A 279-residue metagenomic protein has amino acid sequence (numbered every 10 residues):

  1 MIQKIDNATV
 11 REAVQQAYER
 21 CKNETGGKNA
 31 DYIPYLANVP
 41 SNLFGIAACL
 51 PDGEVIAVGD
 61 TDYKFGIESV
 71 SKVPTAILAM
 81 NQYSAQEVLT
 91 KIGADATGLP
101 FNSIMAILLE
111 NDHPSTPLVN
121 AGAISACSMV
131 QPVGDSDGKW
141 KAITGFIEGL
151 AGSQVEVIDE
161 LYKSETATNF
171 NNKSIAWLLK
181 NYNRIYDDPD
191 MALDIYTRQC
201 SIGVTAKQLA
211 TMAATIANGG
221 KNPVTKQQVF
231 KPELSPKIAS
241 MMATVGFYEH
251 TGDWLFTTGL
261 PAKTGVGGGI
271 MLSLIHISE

Functional and structural regions predicted by a protein language model:
I2-G26, A79-Q199: Active-site-adjacent helix/loop patches that line small-molecule binding or acyl-intermediate pockets
K22-V58, M271-L272: A short, well-structured edge-of-sheet supersecondary motif
L36-V39, S115-T116, A167, G259-K263: Short Gly/Pro-enriched turn/cap motifs at secondary-structure boundaries
D52-G53, G66-L89, M212: Active-site SXXK
I56-V58, S128, S278: Short, well-ordered beta-strand elements
I202, L209-P261: Conserved active-site loop region of the serine DD-peptidase/beta-lactamase
T257-S273: Short glycine-rich, acidic/polar surface loops and turns
S273-E279: Residue-level detector of conserved catalytic or cofactor/ligand-binding positions in enzyme active sites
